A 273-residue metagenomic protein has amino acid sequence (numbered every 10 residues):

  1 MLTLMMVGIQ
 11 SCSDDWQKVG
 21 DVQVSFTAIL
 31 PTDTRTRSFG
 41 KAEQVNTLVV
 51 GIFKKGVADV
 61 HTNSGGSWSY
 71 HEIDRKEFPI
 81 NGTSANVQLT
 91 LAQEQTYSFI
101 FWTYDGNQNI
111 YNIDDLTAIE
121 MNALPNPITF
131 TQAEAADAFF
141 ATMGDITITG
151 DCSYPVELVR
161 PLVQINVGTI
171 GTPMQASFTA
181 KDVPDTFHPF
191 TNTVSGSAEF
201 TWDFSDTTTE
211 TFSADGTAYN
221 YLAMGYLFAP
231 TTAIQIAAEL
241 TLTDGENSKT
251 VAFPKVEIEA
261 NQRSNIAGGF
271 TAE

Functional and structural regions predicted by a protein language model:
M1-Q10: Sec-dependent bacterial lipoprotein signal peptides
I9-E273: Sec-type signal peptide cleavage vicinity
